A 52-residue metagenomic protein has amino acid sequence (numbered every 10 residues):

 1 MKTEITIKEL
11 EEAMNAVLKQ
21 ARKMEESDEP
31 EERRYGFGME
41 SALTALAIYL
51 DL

Functional and structural regions predicted by a protein language model:
M1-E11: Short, charge/polar-rich alpha-helical segments
E9-L52: Short, charge-rich amphipathic interface segments used for partner binding and complex assembly
